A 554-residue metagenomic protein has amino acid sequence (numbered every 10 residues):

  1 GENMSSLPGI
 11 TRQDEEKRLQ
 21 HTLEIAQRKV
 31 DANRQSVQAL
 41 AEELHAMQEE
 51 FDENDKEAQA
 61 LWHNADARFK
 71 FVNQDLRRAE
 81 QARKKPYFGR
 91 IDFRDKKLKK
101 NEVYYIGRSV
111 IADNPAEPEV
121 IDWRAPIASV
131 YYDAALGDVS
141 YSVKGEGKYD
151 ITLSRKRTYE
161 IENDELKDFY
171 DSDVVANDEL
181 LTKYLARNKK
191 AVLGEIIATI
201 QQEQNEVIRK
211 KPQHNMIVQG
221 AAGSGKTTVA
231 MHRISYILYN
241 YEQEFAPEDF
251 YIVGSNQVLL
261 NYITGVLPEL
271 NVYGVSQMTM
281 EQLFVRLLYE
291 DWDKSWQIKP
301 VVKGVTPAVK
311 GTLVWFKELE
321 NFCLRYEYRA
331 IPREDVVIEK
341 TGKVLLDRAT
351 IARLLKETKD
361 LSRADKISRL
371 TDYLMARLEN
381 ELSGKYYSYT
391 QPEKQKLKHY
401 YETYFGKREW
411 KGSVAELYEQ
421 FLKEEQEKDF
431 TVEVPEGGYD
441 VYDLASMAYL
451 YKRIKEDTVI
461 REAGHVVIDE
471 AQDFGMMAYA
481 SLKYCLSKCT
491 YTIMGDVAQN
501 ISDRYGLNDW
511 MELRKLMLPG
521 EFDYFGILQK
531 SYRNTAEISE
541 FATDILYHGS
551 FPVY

Functional and structural regions predicted by a protein language model:
G1-I197, Q201, N205-R209: Extended, charged low-complexity regulatory segments
E2-N33, K183-Q297: P-loop NTPase Walker
K99-Y132, N271-D360: Conserved P-loop NTPase-based nucleic-acid remodeling module centered on helicase motor cores
A186, D249, V253, V305-T312 (+1 more regions): Hydrophobic alpha-helical scaffolding
R209, H214-G220, W296-P307, D523-G526 (+1 more regions): Inter-lobe coupling/hinge region of RecA-like P-loop helicase motors
H232-Y239, Y449-K452, Y484: Contiguous, well-ordered alpha-helical segments that form the cores/surfaces of helical PPI scaffolds
Q243-E244, E248, Q257, N261-Y273 (+5 more regions): Conserved helicase motor core of SF1/SF2 NTP-dependent helicases
Y326-H465, G475-Y479: Conserved helicase NTPase catalytic core signature
